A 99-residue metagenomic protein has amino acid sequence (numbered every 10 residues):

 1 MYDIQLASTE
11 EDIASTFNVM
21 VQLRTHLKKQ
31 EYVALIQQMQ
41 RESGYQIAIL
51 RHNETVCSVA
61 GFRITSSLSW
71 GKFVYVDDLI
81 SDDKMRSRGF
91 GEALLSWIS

Functional and structural regions predicted by a protein language model:
M1-E10: Conserved N-terminal entry element of GNAT/NAT acetyltransferase domains
F17-Q30: Helix-loop element at the rim of GNAT/NAT acetyltransferase active sites that forms part of the acceptor-substrate
R24, D77, D82: Residue-level recognition of the GNAT/N-acetyltransferase active site
Q30-Q38: Short, basic/aromatic recognition patches
Q37-I49, Y75: A short helix-loop-beta-strand connector motif used in the catalytic cores of GNAT acetyltransferases and, in some
Q46-A60: Conserved beta-hairpin
S66-V76, R86: A conserved beta-turn-beta hairpin within the catalytic core of GNAT-like acetyltransferases that forms part
S81, S87-S99: Conserved acetyl-CoA-binding loop-helix of GNAT-fold acetyltransferases
